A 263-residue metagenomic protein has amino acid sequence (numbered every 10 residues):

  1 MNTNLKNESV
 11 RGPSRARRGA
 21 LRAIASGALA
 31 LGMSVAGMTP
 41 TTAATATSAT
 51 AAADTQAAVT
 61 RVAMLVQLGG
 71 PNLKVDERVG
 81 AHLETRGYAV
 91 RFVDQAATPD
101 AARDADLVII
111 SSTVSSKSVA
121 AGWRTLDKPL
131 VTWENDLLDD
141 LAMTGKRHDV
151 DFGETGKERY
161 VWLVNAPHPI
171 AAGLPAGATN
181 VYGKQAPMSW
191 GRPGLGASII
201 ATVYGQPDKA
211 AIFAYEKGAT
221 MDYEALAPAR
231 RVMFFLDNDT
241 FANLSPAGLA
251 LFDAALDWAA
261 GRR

Functional and structural regions predicted by a protein language model:
M1-R18: N-terminal secretory signal peptides that target proteins for export/translocation
R17-A25, M33: N-terminal export leaders
L29-G37: Hydrophobic core
A36-A52: Signal peptide processing junction and immediate N-terminal pro/mature segment of secreted/exported proteins
T47-M64: N-terminal low-complexity, Pro/Thr/Ser-rich intrinsically disordered segments that act as propeptides or flexible
R61-L138: Helical hinge/lid and interdomain linker segments adjacent to catalytic or ligand-binding clefts that mediate domain
V62, S189-R263: A glycine-centered loop/beta-turn motif at secondary-structure junctions
V131-D208: An acidic, glycine-rich "communication" segment
